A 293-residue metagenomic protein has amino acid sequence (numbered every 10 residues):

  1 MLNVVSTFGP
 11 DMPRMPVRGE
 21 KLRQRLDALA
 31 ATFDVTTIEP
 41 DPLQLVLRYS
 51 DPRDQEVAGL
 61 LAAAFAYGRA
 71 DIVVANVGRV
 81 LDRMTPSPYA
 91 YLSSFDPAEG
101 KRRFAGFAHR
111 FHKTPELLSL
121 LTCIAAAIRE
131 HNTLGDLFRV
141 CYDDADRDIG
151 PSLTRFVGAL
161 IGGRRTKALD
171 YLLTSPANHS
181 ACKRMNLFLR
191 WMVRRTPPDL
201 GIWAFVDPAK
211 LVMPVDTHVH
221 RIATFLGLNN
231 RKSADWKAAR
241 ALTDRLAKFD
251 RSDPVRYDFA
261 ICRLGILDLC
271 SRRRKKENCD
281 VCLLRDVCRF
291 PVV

Functional and structural regions predicted by a protein language model:
L2-V293: HhH-family (HhH-GPD) DNA N-glycosylase catalytic core used in base-excision repair
